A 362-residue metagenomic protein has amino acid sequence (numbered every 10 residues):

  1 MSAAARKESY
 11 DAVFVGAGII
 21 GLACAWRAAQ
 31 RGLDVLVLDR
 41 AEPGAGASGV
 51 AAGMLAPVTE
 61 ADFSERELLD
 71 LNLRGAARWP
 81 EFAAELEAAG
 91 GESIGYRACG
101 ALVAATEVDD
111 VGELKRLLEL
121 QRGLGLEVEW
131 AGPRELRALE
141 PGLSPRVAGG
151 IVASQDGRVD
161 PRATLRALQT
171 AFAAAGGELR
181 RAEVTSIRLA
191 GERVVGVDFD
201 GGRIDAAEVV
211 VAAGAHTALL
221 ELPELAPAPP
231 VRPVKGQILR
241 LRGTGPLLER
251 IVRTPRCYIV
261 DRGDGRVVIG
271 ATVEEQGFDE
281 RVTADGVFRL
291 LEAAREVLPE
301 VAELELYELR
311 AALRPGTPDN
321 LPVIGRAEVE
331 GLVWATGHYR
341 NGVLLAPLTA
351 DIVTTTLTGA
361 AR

Functional and structural regions predicted by a protein language model:
Y10-V37: N-terminal Rossmann-like FAD-binding beta1-loop-alpha1 element of flavoenzymes
W26-R31, L38-R40, G53-L55, T59 (+3 more regions): Active-site substrate-recognition segment that forms the wall of the catalytic cavity or substrate channel
M54-E135, L139, A293-R295: Dinucleotide-binding Rossmann-like beta1-alpha1 core, especially the glycine-rich loop that anchors the ADP
D70-L73, A104-E113, I151-T170, R281-G286: Short beta-strand to alpha-helix junction loop
G150-E208, A212: Helical element adjacent to the flavin cofactor pocket in flavoenzyme catalytic cores
D156, R314-P315, L332-A346: Glycine-rich phosphate/pyrophosphate-binding beta-alpha loops
P347-R362: Internal hydrophobic alpha-helix adjacent to the cofactor/substrate pocket in enzyme cavities
